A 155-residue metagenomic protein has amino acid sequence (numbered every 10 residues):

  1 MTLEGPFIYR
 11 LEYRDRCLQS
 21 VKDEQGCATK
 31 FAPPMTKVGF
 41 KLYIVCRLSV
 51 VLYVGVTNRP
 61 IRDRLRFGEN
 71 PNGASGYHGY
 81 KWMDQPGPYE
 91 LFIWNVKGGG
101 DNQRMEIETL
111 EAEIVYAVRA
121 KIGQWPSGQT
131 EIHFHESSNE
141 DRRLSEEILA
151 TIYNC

Functional and structural regions predicted by a protein language model:
M1-F40, C46-L52, T57-C155: Boundary/linker segments flanking structured domains
